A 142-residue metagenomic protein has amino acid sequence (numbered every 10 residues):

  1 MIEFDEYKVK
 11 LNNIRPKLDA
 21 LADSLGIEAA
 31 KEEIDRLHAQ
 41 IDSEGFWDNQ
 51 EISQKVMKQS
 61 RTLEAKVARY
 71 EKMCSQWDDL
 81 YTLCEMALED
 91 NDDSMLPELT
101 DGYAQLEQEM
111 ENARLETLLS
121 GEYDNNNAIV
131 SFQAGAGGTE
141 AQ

Functional and structural regions predicted by a protein language model:
M1-A128: Charged, heptad-repeat coiled-coil alpha-helices that serve as long linker/dimerization "arms" in large NTP-dependent
A128-A136: Short, hydrophobic beta-strand segments
